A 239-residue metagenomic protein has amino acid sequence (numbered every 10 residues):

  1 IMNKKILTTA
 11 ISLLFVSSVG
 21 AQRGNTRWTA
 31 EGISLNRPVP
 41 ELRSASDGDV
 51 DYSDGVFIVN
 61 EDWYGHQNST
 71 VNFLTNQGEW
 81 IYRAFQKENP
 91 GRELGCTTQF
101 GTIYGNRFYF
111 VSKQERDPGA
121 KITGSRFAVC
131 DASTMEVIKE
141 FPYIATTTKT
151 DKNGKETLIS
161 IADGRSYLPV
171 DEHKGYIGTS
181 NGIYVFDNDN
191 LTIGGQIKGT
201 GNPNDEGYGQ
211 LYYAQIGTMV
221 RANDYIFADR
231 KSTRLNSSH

Functional and structural regions predicted by a protein language model:
I1-L35: Bacterial Sec-dependent N-terminal signal peptides
P38-S46, E93-T102, T148-V170, P203-N223: Repeated scaffold domains used in trafficking and secretory/extracellular systems, primarily beta-propellers
Y52-G55, G105-R107, E172-H173, N223-D224: Short coil/turn segments that connect the beta-strands within blades of beta-propeller domains
D62-H66, Q114-A120, G182-I183, S232: Short glycine/acidic-enriched loop and turn motifs that connect beta-strands
N76-G78, D131-M135, D187-L191: Short loop/turn segments that connect beta-strands within beta-propeller blades
W80-P90, V137-A145, I193-G207: Beta-propeller fold detector
K231-H239: Conserved small/polar residues in nucleotide/adenosyl-binding loops
